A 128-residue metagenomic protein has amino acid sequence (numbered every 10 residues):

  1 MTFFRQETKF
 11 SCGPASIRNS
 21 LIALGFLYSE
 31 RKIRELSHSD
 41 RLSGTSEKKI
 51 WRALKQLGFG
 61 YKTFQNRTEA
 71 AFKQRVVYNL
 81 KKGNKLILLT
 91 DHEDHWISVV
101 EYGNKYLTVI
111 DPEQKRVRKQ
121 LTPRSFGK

Functional and structural regions predicted by a protein language model:
M1-S43: Active-site nucleophile-adjacent alpha helix/oxyanion-hole segment immediately C-terminal to the catalytic cysteine
I22, K32-K128: Conserved active-site-adjacent core of cysteine acyl-enzyme catalytic domains
